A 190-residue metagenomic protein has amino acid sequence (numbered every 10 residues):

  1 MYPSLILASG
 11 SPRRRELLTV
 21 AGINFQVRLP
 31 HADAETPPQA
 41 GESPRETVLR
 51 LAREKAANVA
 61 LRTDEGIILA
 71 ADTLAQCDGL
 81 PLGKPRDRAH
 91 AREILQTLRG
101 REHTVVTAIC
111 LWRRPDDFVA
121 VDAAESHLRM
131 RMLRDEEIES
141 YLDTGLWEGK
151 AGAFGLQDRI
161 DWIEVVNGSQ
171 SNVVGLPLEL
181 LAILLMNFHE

Functional and structural regions predicted by a protein language model:
M1-I23: N-terminal beta1-alpha1 ligand-phosphate binding loop
Y2-L5, G41-E190: Anionic-ligand binding patches
G10, P30, R114: Cofactor-binding loop segments of dinucleotide-utilizing enzymes, especially the Rossmann-like FAD- and NAD(P)+-binding
R14, A34-T36, F118: Flexible, glycine-rich phosphate/dinucleotide-binding loops and adjacent beta-alpha linkers at cofactor/substrate
E16-V20, P37, L61-R62: Short loop/helix-cap segments at secondary-structure boundaries that form the rim of catalytic
F25-Q26, K150: A local structural micro-motif
Q26-T36: A short beta-strand-loop structural module common to alpha/beta enzyme folds
